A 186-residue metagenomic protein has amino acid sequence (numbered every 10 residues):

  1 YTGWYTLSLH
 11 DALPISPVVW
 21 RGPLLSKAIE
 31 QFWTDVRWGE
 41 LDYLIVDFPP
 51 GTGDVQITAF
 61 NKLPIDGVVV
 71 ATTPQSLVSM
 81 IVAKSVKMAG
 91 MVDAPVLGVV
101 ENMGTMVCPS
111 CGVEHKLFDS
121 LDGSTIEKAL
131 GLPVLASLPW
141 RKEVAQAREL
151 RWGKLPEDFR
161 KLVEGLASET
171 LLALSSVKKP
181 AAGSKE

Functional and structural regions predicted by a protein language model:
Y1-L13: Short, small-residue-biased leader/transition segments that mark boundaries at the very start of proteins
A12-I15, P50-T52, P74-V78, M103-V107 (+1 more regions): Conserved nucleotide-binding/hydrolysis micro-motifs of P-loop NTPases
A12-L24, E30-T58: Switch II (G3) loop of P-loop NTPases
R21-A28, G51-V55, L77-I81, V92 (+4 more regions): Helical mechanochemical/support elements of P-loop NTPase systems and associated helical scaffolds
I29, F48, N61, G165-T170: Glycine-rich phosphate-binding loops of nucleotide-dependent enzymes
D35-G39, N61-P64, M91-V92: Conserved catalytic network of the ASCE P-loop NTPase/AAA+ motor domain
G39-V46, T52, P64-S85: Conserved Switch II/interswitch segment of TRAFAC-class P-loop GTPases
V86-E186: C-terminal lobe/tail of nucleotide-utilizing enzymes
